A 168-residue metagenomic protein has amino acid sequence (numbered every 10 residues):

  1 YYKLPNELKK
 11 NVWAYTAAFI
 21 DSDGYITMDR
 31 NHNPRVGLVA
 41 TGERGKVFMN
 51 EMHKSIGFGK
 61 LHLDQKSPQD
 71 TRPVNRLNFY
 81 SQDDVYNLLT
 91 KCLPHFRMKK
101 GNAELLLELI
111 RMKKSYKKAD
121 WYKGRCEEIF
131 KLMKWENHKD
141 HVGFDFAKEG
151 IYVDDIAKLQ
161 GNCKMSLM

Functional and structural regions predicted by a protein language model:
Y1-M168: Internal intein/HINT superfamily modules and their associated LAGLIDADG
